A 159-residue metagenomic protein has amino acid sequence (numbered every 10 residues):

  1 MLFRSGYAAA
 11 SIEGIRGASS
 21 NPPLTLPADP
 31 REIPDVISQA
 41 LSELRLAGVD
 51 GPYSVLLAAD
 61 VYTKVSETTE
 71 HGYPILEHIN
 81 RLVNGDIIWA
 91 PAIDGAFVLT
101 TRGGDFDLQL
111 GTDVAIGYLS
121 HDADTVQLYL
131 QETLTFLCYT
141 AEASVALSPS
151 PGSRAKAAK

Functional and structural regions predicted by a protein language model:
M1-Q39, E43: Alpha-helical scaffold segments that mediate packing/assembly in large oligomeric complexes
L2, D50-D60, F136, S150-K159: Polar low-complexity intrinsically disordered regions
F3, R45, V49-Y53, I87-P91: Residue-level signal for secondary-structure boundary elements
R4, I12-I15, V49, I93 (+1 more regions): Intrinsically disordered, low-complexity segments enriched in small/polar residues
Y7-I15, V55, N80-I87: Short low-complexity stretches enriched in small and charged residues
R16-P23, D29, P52-S54, Y62-V65 (+2 more regions): Generic detector of short, locally flexible boundary/turn motifs and exposed helical patches
P30-I79: A mid-sequence, solvent-exposed acidic-amphipathic segment
T68-K159: Sequence/fold signature of self-assembling virion shell proteins
